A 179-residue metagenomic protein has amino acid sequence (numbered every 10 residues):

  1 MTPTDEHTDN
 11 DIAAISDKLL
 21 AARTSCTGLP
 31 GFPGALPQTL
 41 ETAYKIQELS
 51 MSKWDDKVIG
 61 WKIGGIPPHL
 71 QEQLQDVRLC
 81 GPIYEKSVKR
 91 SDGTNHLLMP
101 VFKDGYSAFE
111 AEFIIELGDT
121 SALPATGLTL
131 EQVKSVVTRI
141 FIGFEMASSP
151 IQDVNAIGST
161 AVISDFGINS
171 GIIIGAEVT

Functional and structural regions predicted by a protein language model:
T2-T179: Catalytic-core "active-site belt" of small-molecule-metabolizing enzymes, emphasizing His/Asp/Glu-rich regions
